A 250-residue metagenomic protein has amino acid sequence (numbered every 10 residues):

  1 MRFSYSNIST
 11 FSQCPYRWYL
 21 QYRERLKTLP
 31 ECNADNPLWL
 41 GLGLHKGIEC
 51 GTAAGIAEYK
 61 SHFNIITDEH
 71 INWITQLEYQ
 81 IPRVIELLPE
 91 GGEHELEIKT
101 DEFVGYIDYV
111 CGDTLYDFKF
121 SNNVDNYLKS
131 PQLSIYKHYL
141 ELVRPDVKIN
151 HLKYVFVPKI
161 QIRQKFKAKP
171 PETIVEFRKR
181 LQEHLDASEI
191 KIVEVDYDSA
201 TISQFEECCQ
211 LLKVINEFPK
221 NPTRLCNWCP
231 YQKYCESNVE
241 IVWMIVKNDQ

Functional and structural regions predicted by a protein language model:
M1-Y106: Metal-dependent nuclease catalytic cores that hydrolyze phosphodiester bonds in DNA/RNA, characterized by
Y16-E31, T114-Y116, F205-N216: Short amphipathic alpha-helical segments and their helix-coil junctions
R25-K27, N122-V124, M244: Short, surface-exposed beta-strand-loop junctions and turns on beta-sheet-rich folds
P30-L38, N122-S130, P219: Short, charged/polar micro-motifs that form catalytic or ligand-binding hotspots
C50-A54, H138-V143: Active-site catalytic microenvironments for nucleophilic, acid-base chemistry
I74, L142-Q250: Metal-dependent nuclease catalytic regions and adjoining charged, substrate-binding loops involved in nucleic-acid end
H94, Y109, L152-Y154: A structural signal for short, well-ordered beta-strand segments
L96-H138, L142: Non-catalytic protein-protein interaction segments used by genome-maintenance enzymes to assemble and couple activities
